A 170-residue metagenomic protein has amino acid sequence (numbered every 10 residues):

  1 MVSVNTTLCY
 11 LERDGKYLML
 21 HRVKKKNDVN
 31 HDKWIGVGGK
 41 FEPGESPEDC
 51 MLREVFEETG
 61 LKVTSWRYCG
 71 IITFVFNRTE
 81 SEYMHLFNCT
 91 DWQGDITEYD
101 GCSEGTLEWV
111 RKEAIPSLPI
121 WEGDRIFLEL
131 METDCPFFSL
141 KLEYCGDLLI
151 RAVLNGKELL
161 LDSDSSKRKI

Functional and structural regions predicted by a protein language model:
M1-M19, K40-F41: Conserved N-terminal beta-strand and adjoining loop/helix that marks the start of the Nudix/MutT-like hydrolase domain
N5-T7, G15, E82-H85, G105 (+2 more regions): Change "...and in nucleic-acid phosphodiester-cleaving endonucleases..." to "...and in nucleic-acid processing enzymes
N27-D32, E80-S81: A conserved beta-turn-beta hairpin within the catalytic core of GNAT-like acetyltransferases that forms part
W34-K40: Short glycine-enriched, charge-decorated loop/helix-capping segments at active-site entrances that position
F41-T64, F74-L130, V153-D162, K167-I170: Unchanged
E132-R151: Short, active-site-adjacent segments that bind or coordinate small-molecule cofactors and metal centers
